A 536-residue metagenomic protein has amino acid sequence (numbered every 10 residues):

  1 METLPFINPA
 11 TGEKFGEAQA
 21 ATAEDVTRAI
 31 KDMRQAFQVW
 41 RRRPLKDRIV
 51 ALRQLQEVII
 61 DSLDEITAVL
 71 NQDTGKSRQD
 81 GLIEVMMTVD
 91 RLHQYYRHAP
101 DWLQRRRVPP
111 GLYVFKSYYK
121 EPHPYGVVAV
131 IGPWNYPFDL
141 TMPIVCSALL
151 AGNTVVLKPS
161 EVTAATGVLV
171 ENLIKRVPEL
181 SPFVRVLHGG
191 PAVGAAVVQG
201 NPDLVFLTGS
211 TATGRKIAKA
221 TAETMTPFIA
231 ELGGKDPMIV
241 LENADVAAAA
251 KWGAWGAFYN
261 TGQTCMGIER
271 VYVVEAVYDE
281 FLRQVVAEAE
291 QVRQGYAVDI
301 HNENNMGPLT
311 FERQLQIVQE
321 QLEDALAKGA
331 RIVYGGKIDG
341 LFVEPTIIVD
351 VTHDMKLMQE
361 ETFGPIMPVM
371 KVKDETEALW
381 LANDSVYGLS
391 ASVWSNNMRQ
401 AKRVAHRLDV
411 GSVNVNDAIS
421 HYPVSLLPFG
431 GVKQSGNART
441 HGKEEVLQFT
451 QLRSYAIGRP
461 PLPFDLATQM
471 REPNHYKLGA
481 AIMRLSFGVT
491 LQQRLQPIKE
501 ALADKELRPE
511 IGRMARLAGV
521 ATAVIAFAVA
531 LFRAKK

Functional and structural regions predicted by a protein language model:
M1-L4, I268, L389: Short loop/turn microsegments at loop-to-beta-strand junctions
M1-S117, L495-R508, L517-F532: N-terminal Rossmann-like NAD(P)+-binding subdomain of aldehyde/semialdehyde dehydrogenases
N8-E17, V343-K536: Conserved C-terminal structural/oligomerization subdomain of aldehyde/semialdehyde dehydrogenase
G12, R48, L70, L92 (+9 more regions): Residue-level signal for inorganic ion chemistry
F15, A212-T352, L381, V415: ALDH superfamily catalytic-core signature
F15-A21, A36-R42, V130, M238-V240 (+5 more regions): Short, well-ordered beta-strand elements within core beta-sheets of diverse protein domains
F37, R41, Q56-I59, L63 (+17 more regions): Structural signal for hydrophobic packing residues in well-ordered secondary-structure cores of soluble enzyme domains
V108-A248, K499-A501, M514-L517, A521: Rossmann-like NAD(P) dinucleotide-binding subdomain of oxidoreductase/dehydrogenase enzymes
